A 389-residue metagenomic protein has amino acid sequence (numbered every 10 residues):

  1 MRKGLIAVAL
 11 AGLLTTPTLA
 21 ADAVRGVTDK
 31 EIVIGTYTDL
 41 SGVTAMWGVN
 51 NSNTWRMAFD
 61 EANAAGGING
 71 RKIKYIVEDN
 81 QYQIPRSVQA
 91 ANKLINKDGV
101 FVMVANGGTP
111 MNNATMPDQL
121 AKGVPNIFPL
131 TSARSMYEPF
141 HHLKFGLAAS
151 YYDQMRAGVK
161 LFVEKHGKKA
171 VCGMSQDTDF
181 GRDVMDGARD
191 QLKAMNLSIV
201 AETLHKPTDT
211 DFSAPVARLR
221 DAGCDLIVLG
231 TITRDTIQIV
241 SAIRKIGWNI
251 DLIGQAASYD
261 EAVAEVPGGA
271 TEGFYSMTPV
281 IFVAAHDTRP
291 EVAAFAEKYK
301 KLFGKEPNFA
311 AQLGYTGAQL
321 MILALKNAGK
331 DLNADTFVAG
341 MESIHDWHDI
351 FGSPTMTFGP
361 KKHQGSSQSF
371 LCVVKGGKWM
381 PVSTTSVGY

Functional and structural regions predicted by a protein language model:
M1-V33, A64, S386-Y389: Short, low-complexity disordered leader/linker segments with a strong preference for bacterial N-terminal type II
D22, E31-V33, M46-N53, E61-E138 (+3 more regions): Beta-alpha junction/loop-to-helix N-cap segments that form part of ligand/metal-binding clefts
V24-R56, E78-P85, G107-P110, M174-R182 (+4 more regions): Extracytoplasmic "Venus flytrap"
I68-D79, D98-F101, N196-L204, A222-L226 (+2 more regions): A local structural motif
P85, G99-E202, D251-S276: Extracytoplasmic ligand/sensor domains, especially the bilobed periplasmic-binding protein
T109-L120, A217, D225-I246, G317-A318: Hydrophobic alpha-helical
V240-Y315, N327, K378-Y389: Extracellular/periplasmic periplasmic-binding protein-like sensory domains
K301-A311, I322-W379: Segments of small-molecule ligand-sensing domains
